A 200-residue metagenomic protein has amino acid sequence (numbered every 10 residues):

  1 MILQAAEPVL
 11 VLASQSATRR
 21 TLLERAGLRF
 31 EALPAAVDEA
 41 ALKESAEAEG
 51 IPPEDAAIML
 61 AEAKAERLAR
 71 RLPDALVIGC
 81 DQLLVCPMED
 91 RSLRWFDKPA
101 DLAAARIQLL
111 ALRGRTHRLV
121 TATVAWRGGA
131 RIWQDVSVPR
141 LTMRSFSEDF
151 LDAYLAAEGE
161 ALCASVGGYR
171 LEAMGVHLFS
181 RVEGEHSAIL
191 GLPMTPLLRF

Functional and structural regions predicted by a protein language model:
I2-L10, E47-F200: Anionic-ligand binding patches
I2-L28: N-terminal beta1-alpha1 ligand-phosphate binding loop
Q15, A35, G128: Cofactor-binding loop segments of dinucleotide-utilizing enzymes, especially the Rossmann-like FAD- and NAD(P)+-binding
T18, D38-A40, R131: Surface-exposed, flexible loop/turn segments at secondary-structure boundaries
L28-E31, D101-L102: Glycine-rich, phosphate-binding/catalytic loops in enzymes
F30-A40: A short beta-strand-loop structural module common to alpha/beta enzyme folds
A41-E47: Short, charged, surface-exposed secondary-structure boundary motifs
